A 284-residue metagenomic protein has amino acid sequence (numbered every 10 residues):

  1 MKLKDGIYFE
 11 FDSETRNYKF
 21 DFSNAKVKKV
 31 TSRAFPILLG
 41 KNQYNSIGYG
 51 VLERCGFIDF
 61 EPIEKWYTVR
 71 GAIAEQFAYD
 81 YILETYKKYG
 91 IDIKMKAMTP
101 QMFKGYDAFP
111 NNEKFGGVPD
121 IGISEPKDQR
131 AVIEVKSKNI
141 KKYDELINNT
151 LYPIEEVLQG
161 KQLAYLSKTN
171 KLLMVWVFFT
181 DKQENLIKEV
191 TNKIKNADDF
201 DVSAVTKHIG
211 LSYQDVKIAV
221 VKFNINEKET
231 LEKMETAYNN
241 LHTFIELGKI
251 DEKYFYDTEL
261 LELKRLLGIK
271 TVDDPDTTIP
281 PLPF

Functional and structural regions predicted by a protein language model:
M1-F284: Accessory terminal regions of nucleic-acid processing enzymes
